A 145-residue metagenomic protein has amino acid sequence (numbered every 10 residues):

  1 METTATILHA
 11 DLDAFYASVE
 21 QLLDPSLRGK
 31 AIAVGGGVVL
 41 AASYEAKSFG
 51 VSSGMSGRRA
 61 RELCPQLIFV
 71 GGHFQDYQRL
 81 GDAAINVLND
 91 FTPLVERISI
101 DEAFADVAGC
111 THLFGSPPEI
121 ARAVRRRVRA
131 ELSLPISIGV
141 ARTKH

Functional and structural regions predicted by a protein language model:
M1-H145: Gly/Gly-Pro- and Ser/Thr-rich, intrinsically disordered tail segments characteristic of DNA damage-repair and tolerance
